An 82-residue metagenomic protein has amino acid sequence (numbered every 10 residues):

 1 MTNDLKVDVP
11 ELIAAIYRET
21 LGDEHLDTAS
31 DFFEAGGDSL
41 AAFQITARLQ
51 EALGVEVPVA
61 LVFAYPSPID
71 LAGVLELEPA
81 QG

Functional and structural regions predicted by a protein language model:
M1-L26, T46, A52, P79-G82: Thiotemplate assembly-line natural product biosynthesis machinery
M1-T2, E34, E56-V57: Residue-level detector of alpha-helix boundaries and kinks
L26-D27, V57: Residue-level signal for the short linker/turn that defines the boundary of a DNA-recognition helix
S30-F33, A60: Pre-signature/interface helix of ABC/ABC-like ATPase nucleotide-binding domains
F33-L53, P66, D70: Phosphopantetheine-attachment site and its flanking helix in carrier
V57-G73: AMP-binding/adenylate-forming catalytic domain of the ANL superfamily
V74, E78: Phosphate/oxyanion-binding loops and surfaces in catalytic or ligand/nucleic-acid-binding neighborhoods
